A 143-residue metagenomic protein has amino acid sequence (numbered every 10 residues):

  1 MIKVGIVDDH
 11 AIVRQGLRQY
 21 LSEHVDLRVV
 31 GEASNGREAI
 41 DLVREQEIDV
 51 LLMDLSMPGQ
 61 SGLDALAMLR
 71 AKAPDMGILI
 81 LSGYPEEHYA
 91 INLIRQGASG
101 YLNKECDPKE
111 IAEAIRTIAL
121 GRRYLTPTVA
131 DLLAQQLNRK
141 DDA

Functional and structural regions predicted by a protein language model:
M1-V13, L17-L21: Conserved acidic segment of CheY-like receiver
E32, L51, I78, Y101-L102: Two-component signal transduction core modules
E32-V50: Acidic, metal-coordinating helix/loop segments flanking the phosphotransfer/catalytic sites of two-component signaling
N35-E38, S61-D64, P85: Acidic catalytic/metal-coordinating carboxylates
D41, L63-D75: Short amphipathic alpha-helix used as the core "switch/output" element in two-component signaling
D54, S82: Active-site residues of response regulator receiver
M57: Receiver (REC) domain active-site loop signature in two-component systems and cognate sites in sensor histidine kinases
H88-R95, S99-A143: Short, flexible helix-to-coil linker/hinge segments that flank and couple to helix-turn-helix
